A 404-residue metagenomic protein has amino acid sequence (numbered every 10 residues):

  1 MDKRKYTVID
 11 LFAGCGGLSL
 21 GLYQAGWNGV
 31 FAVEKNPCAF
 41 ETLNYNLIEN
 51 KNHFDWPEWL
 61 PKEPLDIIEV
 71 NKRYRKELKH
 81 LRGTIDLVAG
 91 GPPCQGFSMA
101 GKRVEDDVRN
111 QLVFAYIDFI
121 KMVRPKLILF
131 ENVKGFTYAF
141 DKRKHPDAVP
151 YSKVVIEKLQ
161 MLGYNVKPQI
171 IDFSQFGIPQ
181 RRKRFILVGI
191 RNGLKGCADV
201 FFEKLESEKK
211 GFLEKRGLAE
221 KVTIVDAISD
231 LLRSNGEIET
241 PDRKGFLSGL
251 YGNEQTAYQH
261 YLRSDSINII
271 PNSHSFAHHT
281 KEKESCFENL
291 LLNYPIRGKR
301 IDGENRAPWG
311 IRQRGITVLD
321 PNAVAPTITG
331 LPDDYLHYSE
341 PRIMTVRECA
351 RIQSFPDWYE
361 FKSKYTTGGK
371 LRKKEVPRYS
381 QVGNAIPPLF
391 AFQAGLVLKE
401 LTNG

Functional and structural regions predicted by a protein language model:
D2-L127, V133-K153: Core alpha/beta nucleotide-donor-binding catalytic domains of modification enzymes
G16, C38, P93-Q95, K134-G135 (+4 more regions): Short, solvent-exposed loop/turn segments at secondary-structure junctions
W27, R181-R182, P321-V324: Short, well-ordered loop/turn elements at secondary-structure boundaries
L47, P92, T137-F140, L159-G163 (+4 more regions): A generic secondary-structure signal for well-formed alpha-helical elements
Y74-R82, F97-R306: Class I S-adenosyl-L-methionine
S248-G404: C-terminal target-recognition/interaction regions appended to catalytic cores
